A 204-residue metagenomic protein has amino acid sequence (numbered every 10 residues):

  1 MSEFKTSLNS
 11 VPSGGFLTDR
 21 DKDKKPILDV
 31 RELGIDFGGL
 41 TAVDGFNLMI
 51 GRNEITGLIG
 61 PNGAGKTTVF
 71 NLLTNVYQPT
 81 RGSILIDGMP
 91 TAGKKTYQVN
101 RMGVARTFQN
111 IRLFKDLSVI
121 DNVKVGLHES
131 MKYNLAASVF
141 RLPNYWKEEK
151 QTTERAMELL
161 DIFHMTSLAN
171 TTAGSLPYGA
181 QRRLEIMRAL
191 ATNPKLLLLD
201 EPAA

Functional and structural regions predicted by a protein language model:
M1-G34: ABC-family P-loop ATPase nucleotide-binding domain
I59-P61: The feature captures the beta-strand-to-loop junction immediately N-terminal to the Walker
T74: Helix-to-loop junction immediately C-terminal to a conserved catalytic motif
G82-P90, R101-M102: Conserved ABC transporter NBD signature motif
L135-T171: Conserved ABC ATPase "signature" region
T172-L176: Conserved ABC ATPase signature
N193: Conserved catalytic motifs of ABC-family nucleotide-binding domains
